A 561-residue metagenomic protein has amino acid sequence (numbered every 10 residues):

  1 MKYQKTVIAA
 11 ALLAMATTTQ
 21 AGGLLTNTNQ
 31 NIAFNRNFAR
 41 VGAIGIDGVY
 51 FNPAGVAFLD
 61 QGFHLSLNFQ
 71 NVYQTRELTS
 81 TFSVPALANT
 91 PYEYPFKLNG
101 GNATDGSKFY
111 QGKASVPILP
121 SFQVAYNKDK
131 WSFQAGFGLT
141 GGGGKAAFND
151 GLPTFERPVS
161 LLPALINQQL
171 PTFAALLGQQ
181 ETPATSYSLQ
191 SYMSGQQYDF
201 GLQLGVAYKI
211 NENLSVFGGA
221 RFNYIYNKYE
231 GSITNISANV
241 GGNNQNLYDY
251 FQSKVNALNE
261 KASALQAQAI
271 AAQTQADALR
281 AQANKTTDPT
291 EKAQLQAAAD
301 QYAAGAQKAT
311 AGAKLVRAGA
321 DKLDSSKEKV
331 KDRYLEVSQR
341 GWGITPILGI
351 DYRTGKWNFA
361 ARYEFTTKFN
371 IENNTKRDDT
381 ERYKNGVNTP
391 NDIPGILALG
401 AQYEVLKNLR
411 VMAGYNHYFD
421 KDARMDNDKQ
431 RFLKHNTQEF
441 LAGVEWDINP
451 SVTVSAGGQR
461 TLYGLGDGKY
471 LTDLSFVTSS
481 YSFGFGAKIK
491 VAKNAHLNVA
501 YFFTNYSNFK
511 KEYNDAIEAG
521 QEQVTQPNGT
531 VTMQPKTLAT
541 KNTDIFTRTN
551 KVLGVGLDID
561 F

Functional and structural regions predicted by a protein language model:
M1-V7: Bacterial N-terminal signal peptides that target proteins for export
Q4, E93-P95, K209, A303: Compositionally biased, intrinsically disordered low-complexity regions enriched in proline and serine
T6, T17-G144, F502: N-terminal, post-signal peptide beta-strand-biased segments of exported outer-membrane/organellar beta-barrel and other
I8-L13: Hydrophobic helical h-region of N-terminal Sec-dependent signal peptides in bacterial secretory/periplasmic proteins
A14-M15, F58, W357, L409: Charged, amphipathic alpha-helical interaction segments
A14-T19, P450: Short hydrophobic alpha-helical membrane-anchoring segments
G22-A39, I44, L119, N127-F561: Outer-membrane beta-barrel porins/channels
